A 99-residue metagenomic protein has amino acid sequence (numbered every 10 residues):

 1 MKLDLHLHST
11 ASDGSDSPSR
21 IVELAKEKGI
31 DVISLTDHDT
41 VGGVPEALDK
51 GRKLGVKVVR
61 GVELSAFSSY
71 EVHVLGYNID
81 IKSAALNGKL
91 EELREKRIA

Functional and structural regions predicted by a protein language model:
M1-E71: An N-terminally biased module of ancient metal coordination in phosphate/nucleic-acid-related enzymes
R52-A99: Extended substrate/RNA-proximal surfaces in nucleic-acid metabolism proteins
